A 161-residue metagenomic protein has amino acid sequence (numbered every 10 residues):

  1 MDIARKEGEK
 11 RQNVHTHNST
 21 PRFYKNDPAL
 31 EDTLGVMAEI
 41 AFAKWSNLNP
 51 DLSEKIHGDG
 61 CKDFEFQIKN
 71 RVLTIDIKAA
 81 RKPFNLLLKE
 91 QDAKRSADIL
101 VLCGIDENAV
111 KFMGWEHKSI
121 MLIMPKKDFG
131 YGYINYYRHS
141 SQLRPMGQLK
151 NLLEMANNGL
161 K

Functional and structural regions predicted by a protein language model:
M1-K62, Q67-L73, I77-K161: Nucleic-acid endonuclease domains
